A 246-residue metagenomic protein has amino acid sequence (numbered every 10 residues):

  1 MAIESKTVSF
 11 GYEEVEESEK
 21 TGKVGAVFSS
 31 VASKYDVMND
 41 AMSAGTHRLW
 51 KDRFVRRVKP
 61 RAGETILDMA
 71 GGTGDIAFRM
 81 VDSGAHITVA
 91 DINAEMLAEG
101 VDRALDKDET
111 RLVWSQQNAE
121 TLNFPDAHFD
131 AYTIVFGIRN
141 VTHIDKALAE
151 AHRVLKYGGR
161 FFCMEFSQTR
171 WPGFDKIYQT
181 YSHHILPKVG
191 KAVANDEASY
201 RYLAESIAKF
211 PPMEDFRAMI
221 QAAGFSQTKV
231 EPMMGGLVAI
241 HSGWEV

Functional and structural regions predicted by a protein language model:
M1-A26: N-terminal auxiliary segments of SAM/dcSAM-dependent transferases
S30, K34-V37, A41-E64: Conserved alpha-helix/loop element of class I SAM-dependent methyltransferases that forms part of the SAM/SAH-binding
Y35, Y132-T133: Hydrophobic beta-strand segment of the Class I
T65-T121: Class I SAM-dependent methyltransferase SAM/SAH-binding core
E120-Y132: A short acidic, Gly/Pro-enriched loop at the edge of an enzyme's catalytic core that lines a small-molecule cofactor
D145-R160: A short glycine-rich, Lys/Arg-flanked "PGG" loop and its adjoining helix->strand segment in the class I
R160-G190: Conserved class I S-adenosyl-L-methionine
A223-V246: Core SAM-dependent methyltransferase catalytic element
